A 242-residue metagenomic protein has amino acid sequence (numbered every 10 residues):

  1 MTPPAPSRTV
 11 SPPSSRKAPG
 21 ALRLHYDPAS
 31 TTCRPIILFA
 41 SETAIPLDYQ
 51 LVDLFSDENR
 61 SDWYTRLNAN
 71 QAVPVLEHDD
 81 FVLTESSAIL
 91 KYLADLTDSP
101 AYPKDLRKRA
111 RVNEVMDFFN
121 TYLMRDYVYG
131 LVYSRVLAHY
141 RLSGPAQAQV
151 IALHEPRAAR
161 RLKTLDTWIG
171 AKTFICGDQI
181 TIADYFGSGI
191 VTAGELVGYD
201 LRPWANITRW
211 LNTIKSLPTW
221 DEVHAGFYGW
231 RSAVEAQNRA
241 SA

Functional and structural regions predicted by a protein language model:
T2-A152: GST-like domain detector, emphasizing the conserved glutathione-binding G-site in the N-terminal thioredoxin-like
T2-S11, S15, V115, F119-S216: GST-like fold's C-terminal all-alpha helical module
L54-F55, A183, Y228: Conserved beta-strand edge residues that scaffold enzyme active sites
D57, L211, R231-S232: Generic structural signal for helix capping and beta-alpha/helix-loop junctions
R66, P103, G187, S216 (+1 more regions): Phosphate-coordinating loops and pocket residues in cytosolic domains that bind phosphorylated ligands
A94, I190-V191, H224: Active-site-flanking alpha-helical
F227-A242: Acidic/histidine-enriched, glycine/proline-rich intrinsically disordered or flexible terminal extensions
